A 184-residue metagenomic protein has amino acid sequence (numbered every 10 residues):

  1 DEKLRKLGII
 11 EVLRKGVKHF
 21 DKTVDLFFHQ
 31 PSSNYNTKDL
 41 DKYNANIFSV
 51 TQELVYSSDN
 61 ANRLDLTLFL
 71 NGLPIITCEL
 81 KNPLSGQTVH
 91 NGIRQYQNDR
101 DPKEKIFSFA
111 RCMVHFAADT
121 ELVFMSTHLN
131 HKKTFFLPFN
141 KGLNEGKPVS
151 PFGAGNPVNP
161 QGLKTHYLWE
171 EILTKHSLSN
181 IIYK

Functional and structural regions predicted by a protein language model:
D1-K184: ATP-dependent helicase/translocase motor core
